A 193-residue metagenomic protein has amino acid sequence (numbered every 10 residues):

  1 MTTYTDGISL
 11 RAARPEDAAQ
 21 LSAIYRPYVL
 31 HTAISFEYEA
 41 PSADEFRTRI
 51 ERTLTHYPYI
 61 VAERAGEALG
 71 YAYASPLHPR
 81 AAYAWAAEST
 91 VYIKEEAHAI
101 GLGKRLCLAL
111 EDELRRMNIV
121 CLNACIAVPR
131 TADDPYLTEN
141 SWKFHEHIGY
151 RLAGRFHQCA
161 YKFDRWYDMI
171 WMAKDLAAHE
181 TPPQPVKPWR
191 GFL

Functional and structural regions predicted by a protein language model:
I8, E67-Y71, Y167: Glycine-rich phosphate/pyrophosphate-binding loop shared by adenosine-nucleotide-utilizing enzymes
S9-L21: A short beta-loop-alpha structural element at the N-terminal edge of CoA-dependent acyl/N-acetyltransferase catalytic
S22-R49: Conserved GNAT-fold acetyl-CoA-binding loop/helix
A40-E96, C107-L108, E113, M117 (+1 more regions): Acetyl-CoA-dependent GNAT
Y73, C125-A127, D133, W142 (+3 more regions): Conserved catalytic-core motifs of GNAT/GCN5-like acyltransferases
T90-H98, I126-T131: A short, internal acetyl-CoA/4′-phosphopantetheine-binding micro-motif in the GNAT/acyltransferase core
A99-R115, E139-K143, H147: Conserved acetyl-CoA-binding loop-helix of GNAT-fold acetyltransferases
L114-N140: Conserved GNAT acetyl-CoA-binding A-motif
